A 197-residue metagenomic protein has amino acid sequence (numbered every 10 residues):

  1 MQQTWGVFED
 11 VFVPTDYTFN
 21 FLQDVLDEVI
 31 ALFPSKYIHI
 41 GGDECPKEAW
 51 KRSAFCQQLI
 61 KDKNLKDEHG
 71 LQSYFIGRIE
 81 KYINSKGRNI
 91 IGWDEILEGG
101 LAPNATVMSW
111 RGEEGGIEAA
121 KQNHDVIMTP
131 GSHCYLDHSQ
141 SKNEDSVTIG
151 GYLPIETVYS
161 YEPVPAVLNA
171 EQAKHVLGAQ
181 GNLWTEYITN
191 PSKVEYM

Functional and structural regions predicted by a protein language model:
M1-Y17, E48-H69, S73: Aromatic- and acidic-residue-enriched carbohydrate-binding clefts of CAZyme catalytic domains
D10-G41: An active-site-proximal structural segment forming one wall of the substrate-binding cleft that immediately precedes
V11-F19, L65-S73, A105-S109, N169 (+1 more regions): Hydrophobic alpha-helical scaffolding
L22-I30, I76-E80, G116: Generic structural signal for well-ordered alpha-helices, preferentially at hydrophobic/aromatic core positions
V29-K36, K81-N89, E118: Secondary-structure transition/capping motifs at alpha-helix termini and the adjoining loop/turn into the next element
I40, I83, V107: Conserved, mostly hydrophobic/aromatic
N89-E95, G100-A105, R111-M197: Flexible, acidic glycine-rich loops studded with aromatic residues
